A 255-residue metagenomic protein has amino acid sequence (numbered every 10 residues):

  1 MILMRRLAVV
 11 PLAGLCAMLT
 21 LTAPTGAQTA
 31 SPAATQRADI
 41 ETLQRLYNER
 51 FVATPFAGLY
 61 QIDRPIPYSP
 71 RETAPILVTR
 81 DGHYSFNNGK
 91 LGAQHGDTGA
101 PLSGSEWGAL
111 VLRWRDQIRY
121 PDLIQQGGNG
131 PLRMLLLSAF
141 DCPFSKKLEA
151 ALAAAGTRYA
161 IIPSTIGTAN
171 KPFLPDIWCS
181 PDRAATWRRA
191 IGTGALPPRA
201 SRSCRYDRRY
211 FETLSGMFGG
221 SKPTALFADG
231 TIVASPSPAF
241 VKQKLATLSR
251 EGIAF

Functional and structural regions predicted by a protein language model:
M1-L12: Bacterial N-terminal signal peptides that target proteins for export
M4, T22-A27: Serine/threonine-rich, low-complexity intrinsically disordered segments
V10-T20: Bacterial N-terminal signal peptides
C16-M18, G26-L136, D141-P172, R189-K222 (+1 more regions): Extracytoplasmic thiol/disulfide redox context detector
F173-A190: Acidic, Ser/Thr-rich peripheral helices and adjacent loops at domain boundaries
